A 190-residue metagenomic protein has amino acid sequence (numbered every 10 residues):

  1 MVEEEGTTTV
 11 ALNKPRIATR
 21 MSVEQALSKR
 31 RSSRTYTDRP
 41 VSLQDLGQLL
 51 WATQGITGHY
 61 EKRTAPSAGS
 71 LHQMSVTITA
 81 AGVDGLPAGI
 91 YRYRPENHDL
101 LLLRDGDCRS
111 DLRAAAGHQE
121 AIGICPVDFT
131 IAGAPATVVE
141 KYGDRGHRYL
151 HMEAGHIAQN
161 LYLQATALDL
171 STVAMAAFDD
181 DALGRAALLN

Functional and structural regions predicted by a protein language model:
M1-C125: N-terminal amphipathic, basic helical "cap/leader" segment at the start of enzyme domains
R30, L49, V76, C125-R185: Small-aliphatic-rich amphipathic alpha-helix that forms the alpha element of a beta-alpha
I56, E61, Y149-L150, A186: Alpha-helix boundary/interfacial micro-motifs
L188-N190: A glycine-rich helix N-cap at a beta->alpha junction
